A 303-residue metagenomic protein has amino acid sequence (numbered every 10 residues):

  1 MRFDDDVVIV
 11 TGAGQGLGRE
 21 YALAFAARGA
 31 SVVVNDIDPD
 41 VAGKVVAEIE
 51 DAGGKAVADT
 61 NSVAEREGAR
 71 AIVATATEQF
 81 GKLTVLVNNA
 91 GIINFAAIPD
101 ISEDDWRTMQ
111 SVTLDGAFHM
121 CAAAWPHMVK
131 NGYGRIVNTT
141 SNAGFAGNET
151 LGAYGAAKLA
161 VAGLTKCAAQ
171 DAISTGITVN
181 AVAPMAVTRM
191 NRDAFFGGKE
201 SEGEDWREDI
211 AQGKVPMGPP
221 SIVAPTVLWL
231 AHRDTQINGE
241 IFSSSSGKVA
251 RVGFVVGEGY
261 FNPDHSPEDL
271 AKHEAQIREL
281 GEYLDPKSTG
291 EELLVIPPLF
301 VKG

Functional and structural regions predicted by a protein language model:
R2-V33: Canonical Rossmann dinucleotide-binding motif of NAD(H)/NADP(H)-dependent dehydrogenases/reductases, specifically
R28-K44: Conserved glycine-rich Rossmann-like NAD(P)H-binding loop of the short-chain dehydrogenase/reductase
P39-D40, T60-A71, E103: The beta1-alpha1 cofactor-binding region of Rossmann-like NAD(H)/NADP(H)-dependent oxidoreductases
A97-I98, S102-R107: Substrate-binding pocket helix/loop in short-chain dehydrogenase/reductase
C121, A157: Active-site helix of classical SDR
S141: Residue(s) in the substrate-gating loop at a strand-loop-helix junction that position the organic substrate next
E204-K302: C-terminal helical subdomain
